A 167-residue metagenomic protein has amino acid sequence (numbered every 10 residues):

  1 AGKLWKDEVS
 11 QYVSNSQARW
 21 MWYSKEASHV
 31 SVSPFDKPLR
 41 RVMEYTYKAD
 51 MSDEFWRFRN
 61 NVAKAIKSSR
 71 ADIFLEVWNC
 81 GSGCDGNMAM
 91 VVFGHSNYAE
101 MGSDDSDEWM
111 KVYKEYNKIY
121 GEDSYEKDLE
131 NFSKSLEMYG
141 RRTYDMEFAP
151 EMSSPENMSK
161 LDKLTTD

Functional and structural regions predicted by a protein language model:
A1-D167: Short S/T/G/P-rich N-terminal loop/turn motif that feeds into the first structured element of a domain
